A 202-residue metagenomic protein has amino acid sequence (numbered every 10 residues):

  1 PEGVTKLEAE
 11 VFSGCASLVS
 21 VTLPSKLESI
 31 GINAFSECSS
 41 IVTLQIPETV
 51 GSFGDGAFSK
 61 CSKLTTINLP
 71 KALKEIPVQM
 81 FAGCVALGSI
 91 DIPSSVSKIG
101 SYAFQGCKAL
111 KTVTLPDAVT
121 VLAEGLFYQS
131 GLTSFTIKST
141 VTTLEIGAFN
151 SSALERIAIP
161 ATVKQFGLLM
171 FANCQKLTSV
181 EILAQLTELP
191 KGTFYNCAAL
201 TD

Functional and structural regions predicted by a protein language model:
P1-K6, A16-S29, S39-S52, S62-E75 (+6 more regions): Structural signature of tandem-repeat unit edges
E8-S13, G31-S36, G54-S59, P77-M80 (+5 more regions): Consensus positions within tandem repeat domains that build extended binding/scaffold surfaces
